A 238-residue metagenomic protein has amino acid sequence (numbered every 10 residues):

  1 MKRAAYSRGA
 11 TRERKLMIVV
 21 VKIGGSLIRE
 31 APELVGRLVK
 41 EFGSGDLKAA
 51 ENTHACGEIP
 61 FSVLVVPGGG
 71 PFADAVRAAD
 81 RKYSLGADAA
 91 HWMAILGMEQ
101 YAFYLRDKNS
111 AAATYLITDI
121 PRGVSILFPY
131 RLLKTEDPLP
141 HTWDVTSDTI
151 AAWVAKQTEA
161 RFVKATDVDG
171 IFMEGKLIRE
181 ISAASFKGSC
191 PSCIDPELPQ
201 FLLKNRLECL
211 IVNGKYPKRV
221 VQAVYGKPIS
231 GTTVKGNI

Functional and structural regions predicted by a protein language model:
K2-Y6, R12-L47, G57-I238: C-terminal catalytic "cap/lid" subdomain
T53-A55: Short hydrophobic alpha-helical segments enriched in small aliphatic residues
